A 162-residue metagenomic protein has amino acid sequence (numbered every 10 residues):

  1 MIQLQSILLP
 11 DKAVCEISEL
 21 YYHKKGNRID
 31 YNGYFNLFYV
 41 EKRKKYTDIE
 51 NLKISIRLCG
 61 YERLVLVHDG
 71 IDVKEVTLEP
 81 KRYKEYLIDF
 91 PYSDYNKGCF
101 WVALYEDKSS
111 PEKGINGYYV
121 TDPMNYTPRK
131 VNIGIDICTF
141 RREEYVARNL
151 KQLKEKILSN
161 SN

Functional and structural regions predicted by a protein language model:
M1, A147-L150: Generic N-terminal initiation segments characterized by hydrophobic and/or small/turn-forming residues
M1-P128: Beta-strand-enriched, solvent-exposed domains that form extended recognition/catalytic surfaces
G98, R141-E143, L158-S159: Short, solvent-exposed loop/edge-beta patches enriched in aromatic
T127, L150-S161: Short, acidic, metal-binding catalytic loop of nucleotide-sugar glycosyltransferases
V131-D136: Cell-envelope/extracellular polymer assembly enzymes that use nucleotide-activated donors
I137-R148: Active-site beta-to-alpha loop of glycosyltransferases that engages the nucleotide-sugar donor
